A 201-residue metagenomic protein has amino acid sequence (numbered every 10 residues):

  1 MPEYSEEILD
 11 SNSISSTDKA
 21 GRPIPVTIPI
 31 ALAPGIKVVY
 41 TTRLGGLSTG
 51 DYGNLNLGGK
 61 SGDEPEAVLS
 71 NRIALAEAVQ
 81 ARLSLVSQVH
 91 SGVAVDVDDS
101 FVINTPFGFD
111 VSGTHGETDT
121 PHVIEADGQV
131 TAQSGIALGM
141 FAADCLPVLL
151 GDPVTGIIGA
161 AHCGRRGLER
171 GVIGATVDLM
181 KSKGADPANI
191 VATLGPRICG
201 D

Functional and structural regions predicted by a protein language model:
M1-D201: Active-site microenvironment for binding and transforming phosphate-containing groups
